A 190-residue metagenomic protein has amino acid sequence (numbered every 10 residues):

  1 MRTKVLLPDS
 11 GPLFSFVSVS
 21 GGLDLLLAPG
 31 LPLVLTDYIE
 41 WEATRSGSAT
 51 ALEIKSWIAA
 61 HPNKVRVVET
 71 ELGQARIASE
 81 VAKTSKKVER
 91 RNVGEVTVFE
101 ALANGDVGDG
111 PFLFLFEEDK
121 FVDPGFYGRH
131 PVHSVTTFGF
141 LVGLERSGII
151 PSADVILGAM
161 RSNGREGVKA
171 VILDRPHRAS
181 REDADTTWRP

Functional and structural regions predicted by a protein language model:
R2-L113, F121-P190: Active-site-proximal, substrate-binding regions of enzyme catalytic domains and RNA-binding/basic surfaces
F116: H-loop/switch region of ABC-family ATPase nucleotide-binding domains
